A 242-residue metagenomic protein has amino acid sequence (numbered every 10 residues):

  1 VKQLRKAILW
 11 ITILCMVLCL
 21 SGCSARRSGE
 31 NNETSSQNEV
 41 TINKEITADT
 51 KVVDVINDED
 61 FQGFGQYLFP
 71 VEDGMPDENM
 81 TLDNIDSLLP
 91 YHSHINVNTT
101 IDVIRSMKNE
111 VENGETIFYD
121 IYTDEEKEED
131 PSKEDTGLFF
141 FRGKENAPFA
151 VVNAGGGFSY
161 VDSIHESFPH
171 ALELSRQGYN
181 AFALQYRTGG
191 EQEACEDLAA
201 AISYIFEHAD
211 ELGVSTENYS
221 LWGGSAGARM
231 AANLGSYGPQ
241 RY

Functional and structural regions predicted by a protein language model:
V1-I11: Bacterial N-terminal signal peptides that target proteins for export
C19-G22: C-terminal motif of bacterial Sec signal peptides marking the signal peptidase cleavage site
S24-N31: Bacterial lipoprotein signal-peptidase II cleavage site
V55-E145, E191, C195, S236: N-terminal cap/lid segment of alpha/beta-hydrolase-fold proteins
A147-G156: Short beta-strand element of the alpha/beta-hydrolase
F149, S175-Q185, S220: A fold-wide structural signal in alpha/beta-hydrolase
D162-E166, F182-T216: Catalytic nucleophile-loop/oxyanion-hole region of alpha/beta-hydrolase and closely related hydrolase-like folds
A200-Y242: Primarily recognizes the serine-hydrolase "nucleophile elbow" in alpha/beta-hydrolase and SGNH/GDSL folds
